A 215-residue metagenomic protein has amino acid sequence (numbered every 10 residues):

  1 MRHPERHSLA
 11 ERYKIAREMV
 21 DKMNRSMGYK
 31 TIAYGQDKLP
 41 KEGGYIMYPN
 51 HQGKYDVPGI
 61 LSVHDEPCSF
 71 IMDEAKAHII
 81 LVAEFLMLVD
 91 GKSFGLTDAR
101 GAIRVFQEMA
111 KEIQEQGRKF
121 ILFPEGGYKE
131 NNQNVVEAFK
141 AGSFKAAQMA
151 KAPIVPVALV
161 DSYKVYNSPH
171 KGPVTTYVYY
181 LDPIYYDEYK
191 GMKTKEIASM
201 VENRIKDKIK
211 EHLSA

Functional and structural regions predicted by a protein language model:
M1-Y45: Membrane-anchoring hydrophobic helices of lipid-metabolizing enzymes
H3, A10-Y13, K41-A99: Catalytic core of membrane glycerolipid acyltransferases/transacylases, capturing the structured, soluble-facing
V20, G91-T97, G127-K129: Short, basic, glycine/proline-bearing loop/turn elements
A33, K92-L96, Y186: Short acidic-hydrophobic, aromatic-tinged amphipathic segments that line or gate anion-handling sites
K41, H78-I80, I103, E130 (+1 more regions): Generic structural signal for helix capping and beta-alpha/helix-loop junctions
A99-Q107: Structural motif
F106-A215: Non-catalytic C-terminal accessory region of glycerolipid acyltransferases and related lyso-lipid remodeling enzymes
